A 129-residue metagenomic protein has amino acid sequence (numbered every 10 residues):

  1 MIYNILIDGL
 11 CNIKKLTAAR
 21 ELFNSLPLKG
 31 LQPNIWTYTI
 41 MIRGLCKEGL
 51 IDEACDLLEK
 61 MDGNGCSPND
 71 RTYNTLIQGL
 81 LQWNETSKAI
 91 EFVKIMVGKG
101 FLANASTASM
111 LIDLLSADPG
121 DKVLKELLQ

Functional and structural regions predicted by a protein language model:
Y3-N4, D8, A19, N24 (+7 more regions): Pentatricopeptide repeat
L22, L57, F92, E126-L127: Alpha-helical solenoid repeat scaffolds, predominantly canonical TPR units
L80-G100: C-terminal structured "cap/appendage" subdomains that terminate the fold
A117-L127: Alpha-helical linker/edge segments of TPR/alpha-solenoid repeat scaffolds and analogous pre-/post-domain helices
